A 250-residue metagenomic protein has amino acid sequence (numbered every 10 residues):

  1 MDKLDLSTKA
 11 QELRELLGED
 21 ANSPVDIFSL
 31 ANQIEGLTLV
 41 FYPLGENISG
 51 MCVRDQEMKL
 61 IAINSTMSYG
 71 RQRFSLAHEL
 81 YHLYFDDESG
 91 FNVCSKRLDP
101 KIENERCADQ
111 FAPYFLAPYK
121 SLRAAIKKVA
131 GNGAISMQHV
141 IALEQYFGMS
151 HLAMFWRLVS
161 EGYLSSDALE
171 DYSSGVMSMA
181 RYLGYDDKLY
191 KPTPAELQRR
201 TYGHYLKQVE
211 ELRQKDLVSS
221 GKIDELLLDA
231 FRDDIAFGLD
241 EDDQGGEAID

Functional and structural regions predicted by a protein language model:
M1-D250: Active-site hotspot residues in diverse enzymes, especially metal/ion-binding acidic/histidine motifs
